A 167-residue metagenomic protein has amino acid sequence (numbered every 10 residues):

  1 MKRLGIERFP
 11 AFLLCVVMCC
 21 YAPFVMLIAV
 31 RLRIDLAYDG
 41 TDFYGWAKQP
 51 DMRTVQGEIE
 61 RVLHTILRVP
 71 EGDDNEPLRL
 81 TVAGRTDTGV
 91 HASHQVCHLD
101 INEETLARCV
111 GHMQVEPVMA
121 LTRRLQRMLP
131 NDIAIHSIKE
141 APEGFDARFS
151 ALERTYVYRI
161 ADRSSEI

Functional and structural regions predicted by a protein language model:
M1, V25-M26: Universal eukaryotic N-terminal targeting presequences
R3-G5, P10-A11: Targeting/processing segments of secretory and organellar proteins
F9, P23-F24: N-terminal, intrinsically disordered, basic low-complexity segments enriched in Arg/Pro/Ser/Thr
C15, C19-C20: Cysteine-centered motifs
L27-I167: Structured-RNA-binding interfaces characteristic of tRNA pseudouridine synthases
